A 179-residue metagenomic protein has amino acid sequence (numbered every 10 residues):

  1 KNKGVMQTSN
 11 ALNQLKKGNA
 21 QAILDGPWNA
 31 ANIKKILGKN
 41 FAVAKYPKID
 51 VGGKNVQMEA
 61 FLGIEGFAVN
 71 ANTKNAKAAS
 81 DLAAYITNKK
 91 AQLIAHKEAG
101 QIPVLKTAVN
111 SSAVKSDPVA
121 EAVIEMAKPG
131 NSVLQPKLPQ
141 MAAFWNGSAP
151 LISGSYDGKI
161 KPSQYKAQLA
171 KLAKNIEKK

Functional and structural regions predicted by a protein language model:
K1, K35-I36, K48-M58, V109-E121: Short, solvent-exposed loop/beta-turn-alpha elements that line the ligand-binding surface or hinge of extracytoplasmic
K1-I33, K77: Extracytoplasmic ligand-binding clamshell segments of periplasmic binding protein
M6-S9, T73-K77, L138-N146, S163: Soluble non-cytosolic domains of exported or imported proteins
L12, K16, L24, N70 (+5 more regions): Non-transmembrane alpha-helical segments in soluble domains of secreted/periplasmic/extracellular proteins
K35-A99: Extracytoplasmic/periplasmic substrate-recognition and gating elements
K97-P150, G154, K178: Long, aromatic- and glycine/proline-rich binding clefts that accommodate carbohydrate-like moieties
S155-K159: Secondary-structure edge/capping motif, primarily at the C-terminal ends of alpha-helices and the immediately following
A167-K179: Short, low-complexity disordered leader/linker segments with a strong preference for bacterial N-terminal type II
